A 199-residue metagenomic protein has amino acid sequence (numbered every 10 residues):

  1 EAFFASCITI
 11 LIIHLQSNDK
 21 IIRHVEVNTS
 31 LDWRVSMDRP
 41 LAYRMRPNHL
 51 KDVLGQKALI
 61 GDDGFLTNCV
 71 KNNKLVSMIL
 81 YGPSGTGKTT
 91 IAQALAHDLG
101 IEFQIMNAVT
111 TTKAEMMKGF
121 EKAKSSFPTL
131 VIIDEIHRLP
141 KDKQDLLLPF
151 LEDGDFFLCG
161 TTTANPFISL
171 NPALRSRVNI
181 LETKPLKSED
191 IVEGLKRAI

Functional and structural regions predicted by a protein language model:
D38-M78: Pre-Walker A (pre-P-loop) alpha-helix and adjacent loop at the N terminus of AAA/AAA+ ATPase modules, a conserved
G61-D63, E102-T129: Short glycine-rich substrate-engagement loop in P-loop NTPases that contacts/grips substrate
N68-I105, E121-K122, L148: Walker A/P-loop
V76, S126-L130, G154-C159, N179: Loop/turn-to-beta-strand initiation segments
N107, N179-V192: Conserved AAA+ ATPase "SRH/arginine-finger" region at the nucleotide-binding site
D134-E135: Walker B catalytic acidic pair
R138-L139: Residues immediately C-terminal
D142-N165, P172-S176: Conserved catalytic/switch belt of AAA+ P-loop NTPases
